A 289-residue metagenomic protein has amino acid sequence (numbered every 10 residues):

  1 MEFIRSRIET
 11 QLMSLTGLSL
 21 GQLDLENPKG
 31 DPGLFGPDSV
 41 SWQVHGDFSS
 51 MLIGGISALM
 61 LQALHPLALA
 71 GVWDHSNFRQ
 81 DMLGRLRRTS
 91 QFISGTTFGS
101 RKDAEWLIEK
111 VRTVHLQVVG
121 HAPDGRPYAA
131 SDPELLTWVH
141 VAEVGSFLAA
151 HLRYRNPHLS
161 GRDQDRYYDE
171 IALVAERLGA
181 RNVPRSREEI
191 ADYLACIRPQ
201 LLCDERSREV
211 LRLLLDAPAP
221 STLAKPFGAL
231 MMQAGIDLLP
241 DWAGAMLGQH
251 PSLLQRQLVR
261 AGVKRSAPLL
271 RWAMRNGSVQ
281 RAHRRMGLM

Functional and structural regions predicted by a protein language model:
M1-W138, A142-M289: Mature, function-bearing regions of proteins
